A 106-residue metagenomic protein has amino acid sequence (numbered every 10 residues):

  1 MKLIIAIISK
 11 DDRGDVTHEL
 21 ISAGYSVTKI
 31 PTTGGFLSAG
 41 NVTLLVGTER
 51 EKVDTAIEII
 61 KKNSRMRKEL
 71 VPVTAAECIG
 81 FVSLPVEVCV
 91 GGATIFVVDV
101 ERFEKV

Functional and structural regions predicted by a protein language model:
M1-V106: Positively charged, small/polar-rich N-terminal and surface patches that mediate targeting and assembly and bind
